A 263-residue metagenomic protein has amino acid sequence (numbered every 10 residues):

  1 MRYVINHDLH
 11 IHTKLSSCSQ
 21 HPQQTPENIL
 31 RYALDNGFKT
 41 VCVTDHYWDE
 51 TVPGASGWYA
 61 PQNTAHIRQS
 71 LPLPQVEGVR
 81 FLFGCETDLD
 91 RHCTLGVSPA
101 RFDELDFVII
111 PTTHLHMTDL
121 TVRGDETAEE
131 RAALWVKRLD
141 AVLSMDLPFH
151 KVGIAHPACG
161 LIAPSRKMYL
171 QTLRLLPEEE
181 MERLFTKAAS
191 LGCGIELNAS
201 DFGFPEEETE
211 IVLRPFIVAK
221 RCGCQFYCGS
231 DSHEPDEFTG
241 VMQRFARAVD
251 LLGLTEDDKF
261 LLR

Functional and structural regions predicted by a protein language model:
M1-K14, K167-R263: Charged catalytic cores and adjacent phosphate/nucleic-acid-binding surfaces used for phosphate/nucleic-acid chemistry
R2-K137, E237: A metal-dependent hydrolase metal-coordination microenvironment
P22, W48, I110-E206: Divalent metal-binding pocket/active-site signature
L34, L143-L147, K220: Non-catalytic positions within long, well-ordered alpha-helices that form the structural scaffold/packing of enzyme
D35, F102, P148-K151, L251: Alpha-helix termination/capping residues and helix-transition junctions
T51-P53, H156-A158, I162-A163, P235-E237 (+1 more regions): Flexible glycine/acidic-rich beta-alpha junction loops that bind and position SAM and/or redox cofactors in anaerobic
V79, K151-G153, D257-K259: Residue-level recognition of the N-termini of beta-strands and the immediately preceding loop/turn
